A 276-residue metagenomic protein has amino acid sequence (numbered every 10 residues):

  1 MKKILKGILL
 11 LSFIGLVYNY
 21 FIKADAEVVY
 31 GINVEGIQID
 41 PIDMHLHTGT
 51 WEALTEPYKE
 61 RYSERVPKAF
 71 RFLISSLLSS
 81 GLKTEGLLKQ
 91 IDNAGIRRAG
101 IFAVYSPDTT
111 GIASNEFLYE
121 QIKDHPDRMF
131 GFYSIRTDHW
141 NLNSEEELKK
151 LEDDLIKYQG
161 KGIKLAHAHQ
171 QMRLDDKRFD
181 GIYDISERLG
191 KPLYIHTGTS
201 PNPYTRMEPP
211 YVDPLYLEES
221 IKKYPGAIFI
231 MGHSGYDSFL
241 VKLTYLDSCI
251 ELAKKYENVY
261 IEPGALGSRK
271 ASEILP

Functional and structural regions predicted by a protein language model:
M1-K3: Positively charged n-region of N-terminal signal peptides that target proteins for export
K6-N19: Hydrophobic membrane-insertion alpha-helices, especially the h-region of bacterial N-terminal signal peptides
V17-I101, D108-T110: An N-terminally biased module of ancient metal coordination in phosphate/nucleic-acid-related enzymes
P41-M44, F102, F132-S134, K164 (+2 more regions): Active-site neighborhood of phospho(di)ester-bond hydrolases with catalytic His/Asp-centered motifs
G81-G86, I112-E116, E147-K149, Y211-Y216 (+1 more regions): Well-ordered, non-membrane alpha-helical segments in soluble/globular domains
I91, I122-P126, L155, I221-K222 (+2 more regions): N-terminal cationic-hydrophobic initiation segments that often serve targeting/anchoring roles
R97-R98, S106-R206: Active-site gating/metal-coordination segments in enzymes
G160-G162, D175-P276: Catalytic pocket-lining loop regions of alpha/beta-barrel enzymes, especially the amidohydrolase/enolase/GH5 lineages
